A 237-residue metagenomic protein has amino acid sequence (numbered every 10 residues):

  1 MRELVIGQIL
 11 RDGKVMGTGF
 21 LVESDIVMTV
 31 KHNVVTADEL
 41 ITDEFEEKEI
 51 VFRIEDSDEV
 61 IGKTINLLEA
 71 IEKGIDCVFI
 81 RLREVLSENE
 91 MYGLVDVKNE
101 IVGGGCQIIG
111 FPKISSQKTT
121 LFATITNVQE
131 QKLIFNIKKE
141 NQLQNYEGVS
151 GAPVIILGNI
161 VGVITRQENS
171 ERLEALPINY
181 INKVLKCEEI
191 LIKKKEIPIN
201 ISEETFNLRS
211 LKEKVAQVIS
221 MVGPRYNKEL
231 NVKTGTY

Functional and structural regions predicted by a protein language model:
M1-T18, S202-T236: Protease-domain processing segments flanking chymotrypsin-fold serine proteases, especially trypsin-like
R2-G13, F20-S24, K31-E39, D43-I134 (+1 more regions): Serine endopeptidase catalytic core focused on the charge-relay Asp
V15, G104, L121, F135-N145 (+1 more regions): Cysteine endopeptidase catalytic domains of the caspase/legumain-like
F20, Q142-T165: Catalytic nucleophile loop of clan PA
V30-V34, G110, Y146-E147, G162-E171: Short beta->alpha transition motifs characteristic of CBS
R83-N89, K138-E147: Short solvent-exposed strand/turn elements
N127-N136, L185-I192: Short peripheral tails and domain-boundary helices/loops at the edges of structured domains
T165-N227: C-terminal cap/linker of serine protease catalytic domains
